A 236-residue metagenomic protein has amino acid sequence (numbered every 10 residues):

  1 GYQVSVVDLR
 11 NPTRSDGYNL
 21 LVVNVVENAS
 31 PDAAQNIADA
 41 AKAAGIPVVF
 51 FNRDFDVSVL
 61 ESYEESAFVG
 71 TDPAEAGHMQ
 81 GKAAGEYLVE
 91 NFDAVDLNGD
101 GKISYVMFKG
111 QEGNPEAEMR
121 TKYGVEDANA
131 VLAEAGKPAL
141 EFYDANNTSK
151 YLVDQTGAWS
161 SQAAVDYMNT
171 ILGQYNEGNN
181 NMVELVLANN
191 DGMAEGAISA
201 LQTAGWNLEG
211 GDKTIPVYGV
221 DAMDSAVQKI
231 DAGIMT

Functional and structural regions predicted by a protein language model:
G1-T236: A residue-level marker of the well-folded mature domains of exported/periplasmic proteins
